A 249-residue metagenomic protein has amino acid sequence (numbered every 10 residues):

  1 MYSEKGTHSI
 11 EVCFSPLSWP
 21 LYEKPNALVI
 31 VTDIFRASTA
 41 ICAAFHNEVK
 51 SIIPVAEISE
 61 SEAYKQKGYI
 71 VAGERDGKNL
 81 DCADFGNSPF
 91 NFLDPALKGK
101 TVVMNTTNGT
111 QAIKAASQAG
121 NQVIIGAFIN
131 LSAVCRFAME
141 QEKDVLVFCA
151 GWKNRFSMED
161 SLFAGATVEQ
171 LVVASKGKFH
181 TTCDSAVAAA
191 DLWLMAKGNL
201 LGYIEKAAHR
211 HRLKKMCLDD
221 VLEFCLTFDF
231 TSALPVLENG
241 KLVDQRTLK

Functional and structural regions predicted by a protein language model:
M1-I10: N- or domain-start disorder-to-order transition segments that initiate the globular core
I10-E11, A27-I30, K50-I53, G68-V71 (+5 more regions): Structural motif
V12-E23, A37-V49, V55, S59-V102 (+2 more regions): Residues that scaffold, gate, or flank divalent-cation-dependent active/transport sites
L28-A40: Active/ligand-binding-proximal structured segments within catalytic/core domains that scaffold catalytic residues
D84-Q122, R136, Q141, M158-K249: Long, charged alpha-helical interface segments
T106-N108, A127-F128, V147-G151: Short, structured patches in soluble enzyme cores that scaffold and shape functional sites
F128, A133-C135: Active-site C-terminal subdomain of aminotransferase-like
A150-D160: Phosphate/ribose-phosphate-bearing ligand recognition and processing surfaces, centered on ADP-ribose/NAD(+/P+) systems
